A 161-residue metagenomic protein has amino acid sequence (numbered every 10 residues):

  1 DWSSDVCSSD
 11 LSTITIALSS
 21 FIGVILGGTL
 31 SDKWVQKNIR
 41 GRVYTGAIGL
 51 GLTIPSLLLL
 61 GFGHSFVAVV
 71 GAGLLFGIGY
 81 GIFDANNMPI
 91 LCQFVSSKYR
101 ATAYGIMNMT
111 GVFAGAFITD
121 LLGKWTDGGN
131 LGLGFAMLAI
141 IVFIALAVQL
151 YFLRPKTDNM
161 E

Functional and structural regions predicted by a protein language model:
D1-S8: Short, small-residue-biased leader/transition segments that mark boundaries at the very start of proteins
V24, C92-G128: A late C-terminal transmembrane helix in Major Facilitator Superfamily
D32-G49: Cytoplasmic membrane-interface "Motif A"-like loop-to-helix N-cap segments of 12-TM Major Facilitator Superfamily
G41-Y44, L121-I141: A membrane-interface helix-boundary motif in multi-pass transporters
S56, L60-F62, M137-E161: Multi-pass alpha-helical transporter architecture, strongest for 12-TM Major Facilitator/SLC carriers used
F66-I82: Hydrophobic core of transmembrane alpha-helices in multi-pass small-molecule transporters, especially MFS/SLC-type
I82-V95: Intracellular juxtamembrane helix-capping segments at the cytosolic ends of symmetry-related transmembrane helices
